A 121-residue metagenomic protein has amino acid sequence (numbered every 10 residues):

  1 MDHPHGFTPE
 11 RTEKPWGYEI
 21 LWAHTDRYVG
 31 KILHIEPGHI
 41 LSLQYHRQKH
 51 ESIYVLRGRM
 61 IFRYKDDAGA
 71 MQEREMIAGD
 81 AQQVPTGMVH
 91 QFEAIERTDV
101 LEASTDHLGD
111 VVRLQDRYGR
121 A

Functional and structural regions predicted by a protein language model:
H3-T8, T12-E13, E93-A121: Double-stranded beta-helix
F7-Q44, K49: A short glycine-rich, His/Asp/Glu-containing loop-to-beta-strand
Q48-D66: Glycine- and acidic-residue-biased ligand/ion/polar-headgroup-sensing regions
D66-G87: Short acidic-glycine-tyrosine-enriched beta hairpin
